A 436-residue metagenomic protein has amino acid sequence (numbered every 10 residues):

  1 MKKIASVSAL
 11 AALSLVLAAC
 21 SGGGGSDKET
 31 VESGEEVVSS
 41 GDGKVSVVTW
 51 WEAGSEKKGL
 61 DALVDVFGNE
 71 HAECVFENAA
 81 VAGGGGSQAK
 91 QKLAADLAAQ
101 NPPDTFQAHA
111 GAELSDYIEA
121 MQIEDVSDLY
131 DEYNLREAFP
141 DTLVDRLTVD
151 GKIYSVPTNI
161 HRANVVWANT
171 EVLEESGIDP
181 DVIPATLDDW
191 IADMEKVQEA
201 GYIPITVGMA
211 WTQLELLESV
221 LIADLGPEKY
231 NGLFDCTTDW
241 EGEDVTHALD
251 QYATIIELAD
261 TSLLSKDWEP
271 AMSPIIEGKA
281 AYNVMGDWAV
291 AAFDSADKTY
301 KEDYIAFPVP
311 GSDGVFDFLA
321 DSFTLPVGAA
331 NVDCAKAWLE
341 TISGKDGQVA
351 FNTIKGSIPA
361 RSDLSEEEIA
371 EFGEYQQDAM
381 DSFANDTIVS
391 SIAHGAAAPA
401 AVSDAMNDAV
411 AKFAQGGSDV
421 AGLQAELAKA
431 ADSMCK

Functional and structural regions predicted by a protein language model:
M1-S46, N69, K429-K436: Short, low-complexity disordered leader/linker segments with a strong preference for bacterial N-terminal type II
V66, E70-R146, E175-G177, A281-Y282 (+1 more regions): Extracytoplasmic "Venus flytrap"/periplasmic binding protein-like
N69, D250, E257-L258, S295-S357 (+2 more regions): Extracytoplasmic/periplasmic substrate-recognition and gating elements
P103-D104, L135-L173, I203-P204, I305 (+2 more regions): A structural signal for short loop-to-beta-strand junctions that line the ligand-binding cleft of periplasmic/secreted
Q122-D128, W288-A291, D321-A400: Mature extracytoplasmic/periplasmic domains
V149-T158, N164, D189-T237, A280: Extracytoplasmic/periplasmic solute-binding protein
A192-M194, F234-L264: Glycine-centered hinge/linker elements that transmit conformational signals in sensory and ligand-binding systems
Q377-A431: C-terminal capping/gating helix-and-loop segments adjacent to ligand/active sites or protein-protein/ligand interfaces
